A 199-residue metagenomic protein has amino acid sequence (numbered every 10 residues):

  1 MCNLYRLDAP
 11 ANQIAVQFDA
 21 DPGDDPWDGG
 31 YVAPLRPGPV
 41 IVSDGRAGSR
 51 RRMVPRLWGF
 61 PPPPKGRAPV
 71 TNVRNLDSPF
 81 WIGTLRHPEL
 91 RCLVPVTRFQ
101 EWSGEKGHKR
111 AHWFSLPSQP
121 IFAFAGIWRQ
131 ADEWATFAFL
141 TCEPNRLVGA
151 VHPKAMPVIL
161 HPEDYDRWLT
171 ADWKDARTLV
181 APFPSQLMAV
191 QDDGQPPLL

Functional and structural regions predicted by a protein language model:
M1-L199: Short linear sequence motif anchored by a di-proline
